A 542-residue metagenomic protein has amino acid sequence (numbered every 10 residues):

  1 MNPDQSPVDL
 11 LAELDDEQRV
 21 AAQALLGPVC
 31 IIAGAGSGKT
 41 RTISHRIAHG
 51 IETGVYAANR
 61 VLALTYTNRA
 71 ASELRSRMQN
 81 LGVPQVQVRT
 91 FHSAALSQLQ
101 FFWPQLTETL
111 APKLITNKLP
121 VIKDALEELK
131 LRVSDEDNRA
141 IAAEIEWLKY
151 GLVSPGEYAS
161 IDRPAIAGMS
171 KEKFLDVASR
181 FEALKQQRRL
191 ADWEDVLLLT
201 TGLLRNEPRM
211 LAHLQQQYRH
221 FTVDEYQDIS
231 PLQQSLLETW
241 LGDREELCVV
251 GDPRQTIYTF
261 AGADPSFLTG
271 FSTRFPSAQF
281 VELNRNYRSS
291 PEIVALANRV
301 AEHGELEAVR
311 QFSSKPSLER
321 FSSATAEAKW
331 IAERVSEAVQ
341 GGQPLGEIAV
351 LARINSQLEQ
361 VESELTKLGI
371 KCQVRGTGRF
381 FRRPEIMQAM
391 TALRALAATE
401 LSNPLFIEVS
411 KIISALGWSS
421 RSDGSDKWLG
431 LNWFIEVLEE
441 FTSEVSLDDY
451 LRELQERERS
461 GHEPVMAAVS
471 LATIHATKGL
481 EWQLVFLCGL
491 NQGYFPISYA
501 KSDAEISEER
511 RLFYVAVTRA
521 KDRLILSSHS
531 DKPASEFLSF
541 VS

Functional and structural regions predicted by a protein language model:
N2-V8, L26, A48-T201, Q216 (+6 more regions): A basic/glycine-biased coupling hinge at the interface between accessory DNA-binding modules
P7, A12-Q23, G27-I32, A70-A71 (+3 more regions): Conserved helicase NTPase motor core
G27, Y56-R60, D243-E246, D252-R254 (+7 more regions): Short glycine-/polar-rich loops that comprise or flank the Walker A/P-loop and associated switch/sensor motifs
I31, A35-I43, I47, S277-Q279 (+5 more regions): Helicase P-loop NTPase motor core
I47, T65-R69, F91-S93, G251-R254 (+8 more regions): A short beta-strand-to-loop transition that corresponds to the Sensor-1 phosphate-sensing loop of AAA+ P-loop ATPases
A63, V88, V249, E282 (+1 more regions): Conserved SAM-binding loop
Q85-Q98, I370-T391: Conserved beta-strand -> loop -> alpha-helix junction used to position metal-binding or nucleic-acid-contacting
L358, E362-E364, R383-S542: Conserved helicase C-terminal RecA-like lobe
